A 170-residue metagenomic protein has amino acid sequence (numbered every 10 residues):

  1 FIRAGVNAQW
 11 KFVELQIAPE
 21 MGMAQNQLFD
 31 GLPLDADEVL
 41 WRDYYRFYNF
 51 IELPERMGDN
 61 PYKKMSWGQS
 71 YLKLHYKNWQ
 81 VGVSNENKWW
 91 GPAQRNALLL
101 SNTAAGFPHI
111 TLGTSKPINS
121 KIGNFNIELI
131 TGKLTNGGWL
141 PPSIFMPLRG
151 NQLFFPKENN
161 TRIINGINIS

Functional and structural regions predicted by a protein language model:
F1-S170: Outer-membrane beta-barrel channel domains
